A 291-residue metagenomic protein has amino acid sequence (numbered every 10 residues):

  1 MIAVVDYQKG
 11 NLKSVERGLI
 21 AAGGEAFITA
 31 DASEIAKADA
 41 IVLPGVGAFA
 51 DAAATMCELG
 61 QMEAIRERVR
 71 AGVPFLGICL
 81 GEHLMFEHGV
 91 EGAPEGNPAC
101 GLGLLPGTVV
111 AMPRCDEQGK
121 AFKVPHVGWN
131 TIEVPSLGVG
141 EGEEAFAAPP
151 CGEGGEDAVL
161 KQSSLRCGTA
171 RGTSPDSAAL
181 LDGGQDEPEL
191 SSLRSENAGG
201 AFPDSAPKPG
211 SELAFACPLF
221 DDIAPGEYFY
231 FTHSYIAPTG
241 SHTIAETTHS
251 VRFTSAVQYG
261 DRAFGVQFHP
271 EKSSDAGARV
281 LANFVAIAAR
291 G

Functional and structural regions predicted by a protein language model:
M1-A3: Extreme N-terminal starter segment of soluble prokaryotic enzymes
E16-G23: Two-component/phosphorelay signaling modules centered on CheY-like receiver
E34-I35, R68: Structural alpha-helical scaffold elements that stabilize or flank donor/cofactor-binding regions in carbohydrate
A38: An anion/phosphate-binding loop that grips the pyrophosphate of nucleotide cofactors and donors
V42-P44: Structural motif
G47-S136: Cysteine-nucleophile active-site neighborhood
R70, V109-S163, C167-G168, G172 (+1 more regions): Amide-donor transfer/coupling interface in amidating biosynthetic enzymes
